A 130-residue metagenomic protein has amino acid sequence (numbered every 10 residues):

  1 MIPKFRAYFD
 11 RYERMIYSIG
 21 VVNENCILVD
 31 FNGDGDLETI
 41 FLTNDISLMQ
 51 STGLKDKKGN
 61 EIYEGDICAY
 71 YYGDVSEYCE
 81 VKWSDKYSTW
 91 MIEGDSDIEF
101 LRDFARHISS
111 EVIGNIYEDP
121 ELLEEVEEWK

Functional and structural regions predicted by a protein language model:
M1-K130: Secondary-structure transition motif
